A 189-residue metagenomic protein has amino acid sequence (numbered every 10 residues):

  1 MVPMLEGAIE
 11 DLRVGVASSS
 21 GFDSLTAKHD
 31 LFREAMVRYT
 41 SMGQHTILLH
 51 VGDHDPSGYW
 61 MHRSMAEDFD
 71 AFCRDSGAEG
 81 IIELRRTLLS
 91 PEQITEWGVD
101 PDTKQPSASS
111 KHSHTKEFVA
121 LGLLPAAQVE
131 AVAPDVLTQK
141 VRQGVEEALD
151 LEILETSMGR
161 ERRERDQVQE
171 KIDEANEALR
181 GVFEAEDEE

Functional and structural regions predicted by a protein language model:
M1-V2, F22-L25, H54-G58: Short acidic, S/G/P-rich loop/turn micro-motifs used as interaction or catalytic elements
M4-G7, A27-L31, G58-E67, W97-V99: A short acidic (Asp/Glu
G7-M42: Acidic, glycine-rich catalytic loops of TOPRIM or P-loop NTPase phosphate-binding modules used across DNA replication
D30-V37, E96-K111: Short, surface-exposed amphipathic charged segments that create phosphate/polyanion-binding patches used for binding
T40-Q44, D70-I82: Arginine/glycine-rich "motif VI" loop of SF2 helicases in the C-terminal RecA-like domain
H45-S57: Acidic beta-strand-to-loop metal/phosphate-binding motif
D55-P56, E83-D102: Short, conserved secondary-structure transition motifs
H112-E189: C-terminal, charge/polar-rich interaction regions
